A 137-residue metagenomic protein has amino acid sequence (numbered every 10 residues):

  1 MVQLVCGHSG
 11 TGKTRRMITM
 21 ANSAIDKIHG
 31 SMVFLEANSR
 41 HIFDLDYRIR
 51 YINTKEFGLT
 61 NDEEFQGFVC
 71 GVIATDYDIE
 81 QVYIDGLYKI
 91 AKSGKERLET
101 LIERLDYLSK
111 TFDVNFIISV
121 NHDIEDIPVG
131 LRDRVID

Functional and structural regions predicted by a protein language model:
M1-V72, I127-G130: Conserved P-loop
Q3-V5, M32, I79-I84, F116: Generic beta-sheet signal
K13, N61, F65-F68, I79 (+2 more regions): Amphipathic alpha-helical interface surfaces
Q81-D137: Replace "adjacent to P-loop NTPase cores in ATP/GTP-dependent enzymes" with "adjacent to NTP-binding cores
